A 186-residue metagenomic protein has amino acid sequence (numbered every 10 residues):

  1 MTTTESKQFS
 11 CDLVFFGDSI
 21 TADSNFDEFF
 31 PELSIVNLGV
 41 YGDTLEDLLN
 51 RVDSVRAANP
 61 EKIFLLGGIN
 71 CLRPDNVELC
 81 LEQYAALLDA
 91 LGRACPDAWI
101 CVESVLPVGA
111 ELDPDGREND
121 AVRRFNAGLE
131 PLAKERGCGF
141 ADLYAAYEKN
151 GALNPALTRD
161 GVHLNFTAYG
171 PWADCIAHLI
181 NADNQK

Functional and structural regions predicted by a protein language model:
M1-K62: Serine-esterase "nucleophile elbow" of acetyl-processing enzymes
E28-S34, N50-K186: Alpha-helical cap/lid subdomain in secreted, periplasmic, or secretory-pathway luminal O-acyl-processing enzymes
